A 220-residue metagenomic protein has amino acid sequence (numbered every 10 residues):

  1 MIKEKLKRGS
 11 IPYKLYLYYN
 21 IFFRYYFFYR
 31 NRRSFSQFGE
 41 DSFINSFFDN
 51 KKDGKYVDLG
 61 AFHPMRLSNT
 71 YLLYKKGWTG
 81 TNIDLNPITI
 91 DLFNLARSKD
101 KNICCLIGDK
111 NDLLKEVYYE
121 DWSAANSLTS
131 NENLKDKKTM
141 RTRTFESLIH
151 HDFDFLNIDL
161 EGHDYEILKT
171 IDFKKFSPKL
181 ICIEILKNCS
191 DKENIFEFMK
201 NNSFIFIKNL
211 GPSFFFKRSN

Functional and structural regions predicted by a protein language model:
M1-N220: Phosphate/nucleotide-binding beta-alpha loop and adjacent structural elements of enzyme active sites
